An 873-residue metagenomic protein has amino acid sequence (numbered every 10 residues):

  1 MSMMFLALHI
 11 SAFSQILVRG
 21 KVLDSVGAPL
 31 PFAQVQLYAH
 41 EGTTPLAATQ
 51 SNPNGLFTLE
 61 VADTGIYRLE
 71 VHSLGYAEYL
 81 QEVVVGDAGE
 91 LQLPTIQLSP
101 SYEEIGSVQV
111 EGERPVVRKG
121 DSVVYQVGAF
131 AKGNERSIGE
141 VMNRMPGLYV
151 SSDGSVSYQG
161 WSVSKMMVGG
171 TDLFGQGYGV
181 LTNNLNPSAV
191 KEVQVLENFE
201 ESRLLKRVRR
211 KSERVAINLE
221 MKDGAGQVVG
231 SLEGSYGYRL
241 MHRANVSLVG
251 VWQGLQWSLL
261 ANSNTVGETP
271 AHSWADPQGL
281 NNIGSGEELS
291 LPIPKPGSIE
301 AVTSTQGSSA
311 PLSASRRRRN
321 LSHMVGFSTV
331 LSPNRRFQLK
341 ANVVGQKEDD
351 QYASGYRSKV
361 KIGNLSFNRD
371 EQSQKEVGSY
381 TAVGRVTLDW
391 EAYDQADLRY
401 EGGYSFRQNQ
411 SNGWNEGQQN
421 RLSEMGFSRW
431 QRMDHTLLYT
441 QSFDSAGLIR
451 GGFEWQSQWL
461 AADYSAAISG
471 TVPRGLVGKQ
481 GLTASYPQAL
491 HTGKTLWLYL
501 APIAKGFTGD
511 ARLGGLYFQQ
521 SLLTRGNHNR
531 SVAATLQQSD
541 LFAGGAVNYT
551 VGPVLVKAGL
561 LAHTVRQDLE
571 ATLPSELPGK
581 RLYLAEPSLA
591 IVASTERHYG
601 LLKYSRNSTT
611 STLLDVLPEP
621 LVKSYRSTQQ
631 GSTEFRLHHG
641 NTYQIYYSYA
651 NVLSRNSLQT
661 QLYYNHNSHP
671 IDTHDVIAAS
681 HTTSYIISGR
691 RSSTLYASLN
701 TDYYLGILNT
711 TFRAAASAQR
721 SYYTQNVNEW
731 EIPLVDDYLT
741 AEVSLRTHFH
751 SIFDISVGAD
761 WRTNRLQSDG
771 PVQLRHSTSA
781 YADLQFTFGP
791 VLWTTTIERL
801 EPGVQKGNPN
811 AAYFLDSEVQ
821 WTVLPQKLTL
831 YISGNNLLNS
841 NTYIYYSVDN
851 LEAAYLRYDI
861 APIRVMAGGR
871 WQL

Functional and structural regions predicted by a protein language model:
R19-L30: Structural motif
G27, N54-L56, E70, Y76-Y79 (+16 more regions): Membrane-proximal, glycine/serine-rich, low-complexity loop/turn segments characteristic of large bacterial
A28, T58-I66: Short Pro-Gly-centered beta-turn/loop motif in secreted/extracellular proteins
Y38-T44, I66-Q81: A short, solvent-exposed loop/turn motif at the edges and junctions of modular extracellular/periplasmic domains
E41-L56: Short, acidic Ser/Thr/Gly-rich low-complexity loop/linker segments typical of extracellular and cell-surface proteins
A301-T303, G307-N320, Q351-V360, F367-V383 (+16 more regions): Extracellular/periplasm-exposed beta-strand and loop segments of Gram-negative cell-envelope proteins, dominated by
V330-E348, V377-G413, L422-A571, S594 (+4 more regions): Face-selective signature of the C-terminal outer-membrane beta-barrel domain
T740-T763, Q773-L873: Conserved C-terminal beta-signal and adjacent last beta-strands/turns of outer-membrane beta-barrel proteins
